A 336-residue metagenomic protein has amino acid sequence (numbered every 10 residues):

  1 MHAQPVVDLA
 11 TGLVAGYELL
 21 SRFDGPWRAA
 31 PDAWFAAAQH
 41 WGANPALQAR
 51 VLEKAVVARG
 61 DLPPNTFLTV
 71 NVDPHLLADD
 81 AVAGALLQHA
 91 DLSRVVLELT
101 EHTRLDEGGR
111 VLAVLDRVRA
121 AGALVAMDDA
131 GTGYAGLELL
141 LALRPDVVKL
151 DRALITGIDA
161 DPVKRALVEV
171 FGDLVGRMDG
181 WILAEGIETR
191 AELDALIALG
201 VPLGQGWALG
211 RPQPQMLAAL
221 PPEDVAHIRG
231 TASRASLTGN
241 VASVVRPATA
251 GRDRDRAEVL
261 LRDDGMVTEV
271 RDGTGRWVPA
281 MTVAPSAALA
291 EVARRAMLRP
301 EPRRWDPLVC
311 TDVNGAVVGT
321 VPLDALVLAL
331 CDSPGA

Functional and structural regions predicted by a protein language model:
H2-A36, A325: A short, well-structured catalytic beta-strand-centered motif of the EAL phosphodiesterase domain for c-di-GMP
L9, L13, F23-P26, L99-L105 (+5 more regions): EAL-family c-di-GMP phosphodiesterase catalytic domain
W34, A55, F171: Aromatic/hydrophobic pocket-lining residues that form π-stacking "cages" and hydrophobic walls in ligand
Q39-P63, L220-A235, P285, A290-R294 (+2 more regions): Juxtadomain coupling helices with adjacent low-complexity linkers
A43-R110: Catalytic core of bacterial c-di-GMP phosphodiesterases, primarily the EAL and HD-GYP domains, capturing alpha-helical
R59-G60, L87, L112-G122, E169-G176: Surface-exposed amphipathic alpha-helices with a cationic face
A242-G265, M281-D306, C310-T311, D324-P334: The conserved cystathionine-beta-synthase
V267-T274, V318-L326: Short hydrophobic beta-strand motif reused across regulatory alpha/beta modules
